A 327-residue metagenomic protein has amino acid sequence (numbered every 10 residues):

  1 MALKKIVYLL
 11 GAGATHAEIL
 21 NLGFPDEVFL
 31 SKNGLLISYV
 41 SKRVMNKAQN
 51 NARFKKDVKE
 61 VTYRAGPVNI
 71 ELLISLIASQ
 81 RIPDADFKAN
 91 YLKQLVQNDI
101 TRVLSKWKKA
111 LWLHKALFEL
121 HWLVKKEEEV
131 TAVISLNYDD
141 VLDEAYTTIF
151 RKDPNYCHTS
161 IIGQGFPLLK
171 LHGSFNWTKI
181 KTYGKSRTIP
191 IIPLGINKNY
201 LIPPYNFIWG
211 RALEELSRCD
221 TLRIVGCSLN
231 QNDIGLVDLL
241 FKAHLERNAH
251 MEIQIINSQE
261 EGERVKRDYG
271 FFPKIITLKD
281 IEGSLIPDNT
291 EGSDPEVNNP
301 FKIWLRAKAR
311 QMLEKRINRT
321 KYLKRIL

Functional and structural regions predicted by a protein language model:
M1-A2, H121-E127, I134, H158-F166 (+2 more regions): A general structural signal for short secondary-structure junctions and capping/turn motifs
M1-E18, F24-E27, G210-L327: SIR2/sirtuin-family catalytic core signature
M1-L136, L142: Gly/serine-rich nucleotide phosphate-binding loop at the start of the catalytic core of nucleotide/ADP-ribose-handling
V7-G11, T131-N137, N155-C157, P167-H172 (+2 more regions): A structural signal for short, well-ordered beta-strand segments and their strand-loop junctions that often border
A17-I19, L142-A145, T178-K181, N232-D233: Short helix/loop capping segments that flank catalytic or ligand/cofactor-binding pockets
S41-K42, S160-T178, N248-G270: Short, flexible loop segments at boundaries between secondary-structure elements
K59-E60, S79, L171-F175, D280-L285: Acidic carboxylate-rich catalytic motifs and surrounding loops in phosphoryl-/glycosyl-chemistry enzymes
Q80-A116, E144-S217: Active-site gating loop/helix substructures
